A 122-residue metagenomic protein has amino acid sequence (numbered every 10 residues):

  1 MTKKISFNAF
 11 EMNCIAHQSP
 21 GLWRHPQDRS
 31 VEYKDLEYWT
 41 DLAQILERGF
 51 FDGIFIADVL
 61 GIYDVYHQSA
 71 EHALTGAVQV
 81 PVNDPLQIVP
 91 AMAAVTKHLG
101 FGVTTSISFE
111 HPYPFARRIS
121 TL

Functional and structural regions predicted by a protein language model:
M1-T96: N-terminal beta1-alpha1-beta2 module of alpha/beta enzyme domains
S30-W39, I107-T121: Glycine-rich anion/phosphate-binding loops
A57, V103-T105: Short His-Asn-centered micro-motif
D84-I88, M92, V103, H111-R118: Generic hydrophobic, aliphatic-rich segments that mediate packing or membrane embedding
T96-G102: Short, surface-exposed connector motifs at secondary-structure boundaries
